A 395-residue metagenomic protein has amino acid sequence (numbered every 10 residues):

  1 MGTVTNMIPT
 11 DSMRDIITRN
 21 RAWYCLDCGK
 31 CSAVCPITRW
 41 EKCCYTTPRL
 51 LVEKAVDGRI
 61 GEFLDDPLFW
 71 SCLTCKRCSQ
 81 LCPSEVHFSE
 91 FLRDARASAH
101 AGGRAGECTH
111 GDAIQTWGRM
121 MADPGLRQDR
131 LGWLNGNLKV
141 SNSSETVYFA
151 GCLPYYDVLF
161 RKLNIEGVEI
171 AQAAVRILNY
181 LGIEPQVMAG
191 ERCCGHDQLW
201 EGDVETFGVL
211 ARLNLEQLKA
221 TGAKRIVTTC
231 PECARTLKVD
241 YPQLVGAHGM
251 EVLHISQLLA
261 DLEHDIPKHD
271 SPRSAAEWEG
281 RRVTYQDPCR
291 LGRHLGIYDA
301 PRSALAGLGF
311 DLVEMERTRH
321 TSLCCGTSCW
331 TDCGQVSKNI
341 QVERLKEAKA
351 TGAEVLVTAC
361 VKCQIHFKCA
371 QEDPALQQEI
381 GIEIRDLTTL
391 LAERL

Functional and structural regions predicted by a protein language model:
G2-I16, E41-S71, C75-R77, E85-R119 (+5 more regions): Ferredoxin-type iron-sulfur electron-transfer modules in oxidoreductases and energy-metabolism complexes
R21-E41, D65-V86, G106, P288-R290 (+1 more regions): Cysteine-centered iron-sulfur cluster-binding motifs in ferredoxin-type domains/subunits of redox enzymes
C31-C35, C75-S79, L218-K224, V283 (+1 more regions): Short, surface-exposed connector motifs at secondary-structure boundaries
S32-T38, K42, S79-E85, S89 (+5 more regions): Cys/His-rich zinc-coordinating "finger/knuckle" motifs
V52-C193, D197-T228, A234, D240-V245 (+1 more regions): Iron-sulfur-cluster electron-transfer modules
T146, G280-V283, L356: Conserved hydrophobic helix-helix packing surfaces used for dimerization/oligomerization
Y156-E251, R290-L395: Cofactor-cradling patches in redox/metallo enzymes
I255, D261-G307: C-terminal amphipathic alpha-helical segment
